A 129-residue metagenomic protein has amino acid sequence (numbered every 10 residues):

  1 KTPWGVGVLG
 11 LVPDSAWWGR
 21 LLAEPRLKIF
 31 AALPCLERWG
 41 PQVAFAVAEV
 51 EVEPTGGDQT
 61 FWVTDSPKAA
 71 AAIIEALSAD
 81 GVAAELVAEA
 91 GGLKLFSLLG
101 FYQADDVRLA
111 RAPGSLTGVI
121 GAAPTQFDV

Functional and structural regions predicted by a protein language model:
K1-V129: Domain-level signature for soluble enzymes in the chorismate/prephenate branch of the shikimate pathway
